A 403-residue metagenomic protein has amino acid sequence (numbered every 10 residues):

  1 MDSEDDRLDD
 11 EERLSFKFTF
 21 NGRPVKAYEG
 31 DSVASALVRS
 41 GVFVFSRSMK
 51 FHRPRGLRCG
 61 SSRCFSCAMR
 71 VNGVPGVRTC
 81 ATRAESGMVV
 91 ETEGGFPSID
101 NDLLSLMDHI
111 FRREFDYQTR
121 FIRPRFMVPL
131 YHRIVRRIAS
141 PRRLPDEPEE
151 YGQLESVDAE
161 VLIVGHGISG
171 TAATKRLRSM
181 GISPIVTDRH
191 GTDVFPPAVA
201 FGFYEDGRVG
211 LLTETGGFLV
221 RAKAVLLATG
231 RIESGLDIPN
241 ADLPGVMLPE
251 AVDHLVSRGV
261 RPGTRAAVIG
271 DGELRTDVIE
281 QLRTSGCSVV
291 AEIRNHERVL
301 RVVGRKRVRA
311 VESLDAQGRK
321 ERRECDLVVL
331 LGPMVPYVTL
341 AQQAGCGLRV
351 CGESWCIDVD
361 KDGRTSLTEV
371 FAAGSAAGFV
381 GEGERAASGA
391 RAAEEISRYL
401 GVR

Functional and structural regions predicted by a protein language model:
D2-F16, F20-N21, Y28-R403: Residues forming the flavin
